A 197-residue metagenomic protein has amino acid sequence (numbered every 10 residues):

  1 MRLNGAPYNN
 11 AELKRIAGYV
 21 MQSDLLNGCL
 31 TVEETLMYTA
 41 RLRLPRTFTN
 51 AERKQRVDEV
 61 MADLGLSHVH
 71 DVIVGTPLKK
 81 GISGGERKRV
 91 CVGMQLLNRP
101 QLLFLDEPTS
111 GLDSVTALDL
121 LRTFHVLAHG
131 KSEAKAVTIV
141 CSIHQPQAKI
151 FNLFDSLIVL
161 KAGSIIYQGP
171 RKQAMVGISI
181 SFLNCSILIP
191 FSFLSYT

Functional and structural regions predicted by a protein language model:
M1-P7, L13-R15, G75-P77: Conserved ABC transporter NBD signature motif
R15-Y19, S23, G28-P45, R56-E59: Q-loop/switch helix immediately C-terminal to the Walker
M37, E52-I73: Conserved ABC ATPase "signature" region
C91-G93, L120: Hydrophobic anchor residue at the start of the ABC signature
L96-Q101: A short, proline-enriched helix->beta-strand linker immediately N-terminal to the Walker B motif in ABC-type P-loop
L103-E107: Catalytic Walker B motif of ABC-type/P-loop ATPase nucleotide-binding domains
A117-K135: Helical segment within the ABC ATPase nucleotide-binding domain
